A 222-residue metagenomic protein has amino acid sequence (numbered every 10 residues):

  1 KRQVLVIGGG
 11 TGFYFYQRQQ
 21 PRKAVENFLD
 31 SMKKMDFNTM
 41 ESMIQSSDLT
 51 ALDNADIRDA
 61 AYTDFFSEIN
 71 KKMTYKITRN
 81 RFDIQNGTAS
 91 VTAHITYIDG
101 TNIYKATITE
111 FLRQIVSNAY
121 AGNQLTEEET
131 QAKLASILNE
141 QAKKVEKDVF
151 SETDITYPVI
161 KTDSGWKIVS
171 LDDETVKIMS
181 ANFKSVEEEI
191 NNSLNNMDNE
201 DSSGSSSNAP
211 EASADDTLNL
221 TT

Functional and structural regions predicted by a protein language model:
K1-G10: Hydrophobic membrane-insertion alpha-helices, especially the h-region of bacterial N-terminal signal peptides
G10-Q17: Juxtamembrane cytosolic interface motif at the C-terminal end of transmembrane helices
Q17-D36, S193: Short, aromatic-enriched amphipathic alpha-helices that serve as compact interaction elements
R18-P21, K33, A55-D59, D148-E152: Solvent-exposed, acidic/flexible segments
S31, M35-S42, L171, V176-I178: Extracellular, surface-exposed passenger/stalk and repeat segments of large secreted bacterial proteins
E41-Q124, L138: Short solvent-exposed beta->alpha transition segments
E110-A132, K143-S203, T217: Short beta-strand edge/turn micro-motifs at domain boundaries
S207-T222: Long, low-complexity, intrinsically disordered segments
